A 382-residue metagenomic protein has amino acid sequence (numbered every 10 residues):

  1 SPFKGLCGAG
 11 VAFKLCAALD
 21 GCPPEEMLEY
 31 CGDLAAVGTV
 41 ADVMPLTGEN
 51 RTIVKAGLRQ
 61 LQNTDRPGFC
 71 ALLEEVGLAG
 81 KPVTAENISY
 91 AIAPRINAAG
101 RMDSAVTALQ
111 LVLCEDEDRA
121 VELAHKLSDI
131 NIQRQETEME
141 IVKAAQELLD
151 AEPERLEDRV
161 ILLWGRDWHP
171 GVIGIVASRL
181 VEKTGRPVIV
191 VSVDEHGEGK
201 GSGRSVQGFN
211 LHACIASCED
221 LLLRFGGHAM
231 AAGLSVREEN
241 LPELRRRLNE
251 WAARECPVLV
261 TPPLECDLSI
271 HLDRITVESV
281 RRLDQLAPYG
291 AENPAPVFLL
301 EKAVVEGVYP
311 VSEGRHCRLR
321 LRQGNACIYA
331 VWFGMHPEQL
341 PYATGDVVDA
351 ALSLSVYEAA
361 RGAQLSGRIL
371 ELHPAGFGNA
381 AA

Functional and structural regions predicted by a protein language model:
S1-P2, L46, G171, L340: A generic structural signal for short coil/turn motifs at secondary-structure boundaries
S1-V11, G21, E29: Hydrophobic, small-residue-rich alpha-helical packing segments that form membrane-like cores
G10, G174, S178, A350: Short alpha-helical basic/polar micro-motif
D20-E239, E243, V311: Hydrophobic helix-and-loop "lid/oligomerization" segment in the mid-to-C-terminal part of catalytic domains
R119-L123, D129-L163, H196, F209 (+1 more regions): Mid-to-C-terminal polyanion-binding domains and interfaces
